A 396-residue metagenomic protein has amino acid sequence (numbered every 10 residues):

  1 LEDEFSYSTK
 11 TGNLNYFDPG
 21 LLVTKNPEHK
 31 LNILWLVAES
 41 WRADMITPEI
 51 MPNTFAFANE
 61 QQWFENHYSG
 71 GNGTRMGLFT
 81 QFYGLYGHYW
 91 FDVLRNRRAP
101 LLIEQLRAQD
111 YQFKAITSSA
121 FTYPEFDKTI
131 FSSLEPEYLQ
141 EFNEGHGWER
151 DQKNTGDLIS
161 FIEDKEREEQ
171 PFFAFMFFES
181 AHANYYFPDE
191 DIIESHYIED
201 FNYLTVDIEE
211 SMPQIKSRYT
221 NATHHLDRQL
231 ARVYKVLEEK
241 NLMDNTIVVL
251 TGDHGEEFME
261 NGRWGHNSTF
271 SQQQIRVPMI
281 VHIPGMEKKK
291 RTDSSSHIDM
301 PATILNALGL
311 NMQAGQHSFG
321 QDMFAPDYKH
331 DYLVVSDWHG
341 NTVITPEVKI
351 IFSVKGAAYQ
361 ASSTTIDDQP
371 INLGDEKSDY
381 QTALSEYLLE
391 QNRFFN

Functional and structural regions predicted by a protein language model:
L1-N202, G320: Active-site-proximal alpha/beta segments of enzymes that process anionic O-linked groups
L22-K25, F121, K235-N241, I283-N396: Membrane-interface soluble catalytic domains
E39, Q81, L106, M176 (+4 more regions): Generic structural signal for small/hydrophobic residues in well-ordered secondary structure, especially within
S40-A43, G87, S119-T122, F178-A183 (+6 more regions): Short, solvent-exposed loop/turn segments at secondary-structure junctions
M76, Q274-R276, W338: Short, solvent-exposed loop/turn segments at the edges of secondary structure
V93-P100, P213-L226, T269-I275, M286-A302 (+1 more regions): A short beta-strand-to-alpha-helix junction
T155-E163, E199-T246: A long, amphipathic alpha-helix that forms part of the scaffold/cap immediately adjacent to metal-dependent active
E238-G285: Histidine-centered active-site microenvironments of extracellular/periplasmic hydrolases and transferases
